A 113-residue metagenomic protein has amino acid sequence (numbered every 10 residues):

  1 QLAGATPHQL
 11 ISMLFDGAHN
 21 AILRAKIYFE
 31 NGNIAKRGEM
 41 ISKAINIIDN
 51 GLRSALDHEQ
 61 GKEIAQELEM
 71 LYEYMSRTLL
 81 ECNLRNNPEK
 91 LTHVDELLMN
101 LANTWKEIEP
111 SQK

Functional and structural regions predicted by a protein language model:
A18, K62-Y72: Short, well-ordered alpha-helical segments that carry or flank key catalytic/ligand-binding motifs at enzyme/regulatory
H19-M40: Short, well-structured hydrophobic secondary-structure segments
R37, A44, L91-V94: Solenoid-repeat scaffolds in large eukaryotic assemblies
G51-A65: Short, solvent-exposed, charged loop/turn and helix-capping segments that join or cap alpha-helices on peripheral
L79-D95: Amphipathic, charged alpha-helical scaffolds that flank and support histidine-based chemistry in signaling
K90-K113: Preference for long, well-ordered alpha-helical segments
